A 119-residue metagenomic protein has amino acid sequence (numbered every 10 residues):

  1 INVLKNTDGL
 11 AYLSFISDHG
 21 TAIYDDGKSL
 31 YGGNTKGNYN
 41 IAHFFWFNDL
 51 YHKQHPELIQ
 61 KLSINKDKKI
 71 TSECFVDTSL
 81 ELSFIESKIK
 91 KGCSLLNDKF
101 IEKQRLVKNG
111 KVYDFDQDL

Functional and structural regions predicted by a protein language model:
I1-L119: Catalytic domains that recognize anionic headgroups
